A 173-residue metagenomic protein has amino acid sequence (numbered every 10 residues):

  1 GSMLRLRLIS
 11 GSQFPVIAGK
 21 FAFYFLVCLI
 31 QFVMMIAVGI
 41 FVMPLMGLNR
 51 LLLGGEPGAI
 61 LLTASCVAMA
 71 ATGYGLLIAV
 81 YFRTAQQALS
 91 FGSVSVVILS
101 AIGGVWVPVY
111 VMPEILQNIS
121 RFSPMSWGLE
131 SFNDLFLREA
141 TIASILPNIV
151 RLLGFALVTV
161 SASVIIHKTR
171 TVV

Functional and structural regions predicted by a protein language model:
G1, V33, A37, G73 (+4 more regions): Transmembrane alpha-helix boundary/anchor motif
G1-G11, V172-V173: Transmembrane helix boundary and interhelical loop/hinge segments in multi-pass membrane proteins
Q13, I17-S90, V97, L146-I149 (+1 more regions): Alpha-helical transmembrane segments and their short interhelical loops
V38, I98-G104, M125: Aromatic-anchored segments of alpha-helical transmembrane domains
I40, P44, A79-V80, T84 (+5 more regions): Transmembrane helix-loop junction
R50, G104-V158: Membrane-interfacial helix-loop-helix junctions in multi-pass membrane proteins
L77, Y81, E139, R151-V173: Junction motif at the cytosolic side of a transmembrane helix
F91-S95, S120-R121: Central hydrophobic cores of alpha-helical transmembrane segments in multi-pass integral membrane proteins
